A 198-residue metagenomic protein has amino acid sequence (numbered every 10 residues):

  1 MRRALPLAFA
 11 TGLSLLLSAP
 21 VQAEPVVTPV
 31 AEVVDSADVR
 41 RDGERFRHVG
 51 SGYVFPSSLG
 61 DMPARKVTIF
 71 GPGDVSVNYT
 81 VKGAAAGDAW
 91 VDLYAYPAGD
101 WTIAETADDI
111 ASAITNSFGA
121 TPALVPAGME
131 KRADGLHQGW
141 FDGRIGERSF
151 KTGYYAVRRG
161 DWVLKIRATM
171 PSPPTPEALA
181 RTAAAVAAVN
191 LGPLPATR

Functional and structural regions predicted by a protein language model:
A8-L16: Bacterial N-terminal signal peptides
A19-A23: Sec/Tat signal peptide C-region and signal peptidase I cleavage site
E24-T80: N-terminal "mature-domain start" segment
G73-N78, D88-W90, E147-Y154: Short, surface-exposed coil-to-beta transition loops
S76-D109: A short acidic-to-branched-hydrophobic micro-motif
Y96-E130: Long, charged/polar, surface-exposed segments that mediate recognition or autoinhibition
G119-V157: Signature of long, low-cysteine stretches enriched in small and polar/charged residues
I166-R198: Surface-exposed amphipathic alpha-helical segments
